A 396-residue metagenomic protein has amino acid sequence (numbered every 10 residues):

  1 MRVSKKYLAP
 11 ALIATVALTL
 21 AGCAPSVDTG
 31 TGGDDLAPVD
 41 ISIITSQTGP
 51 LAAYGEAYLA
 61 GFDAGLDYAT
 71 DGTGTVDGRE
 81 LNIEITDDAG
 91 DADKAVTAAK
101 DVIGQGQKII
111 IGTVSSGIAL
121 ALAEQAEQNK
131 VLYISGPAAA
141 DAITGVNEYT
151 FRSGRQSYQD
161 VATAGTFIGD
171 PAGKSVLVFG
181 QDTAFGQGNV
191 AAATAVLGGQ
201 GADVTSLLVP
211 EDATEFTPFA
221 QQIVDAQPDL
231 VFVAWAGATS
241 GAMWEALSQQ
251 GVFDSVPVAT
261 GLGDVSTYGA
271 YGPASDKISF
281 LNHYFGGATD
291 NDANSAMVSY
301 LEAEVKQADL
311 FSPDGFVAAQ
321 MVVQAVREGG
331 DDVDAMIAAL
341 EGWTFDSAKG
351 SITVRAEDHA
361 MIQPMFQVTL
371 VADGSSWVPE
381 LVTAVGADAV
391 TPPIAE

Functional and structural regions predicted by a protein language model:
M1-D40, D71, T391, A395-E396: Short, low-complexity disordered leader/linker segments with a strong preference for bacterial N-terminal type II
T29, Y54-A57, Y68, G72-T144 (+3 more regions): Beta-alpha junction/loop-to-helix N-cap segments that form part of ligand/metal-binding clefts
G30-G65, E84-D93, V114-G117, G180-Q187 (+2 more regions): Extracytoplasmic "Venus flytrap"
T97, A140-A142, E148-Q250, G287-S295: Extracellular/periplasmic Venus flytrap/periplasmic-binding protein
V102-V114, I134-G136, S175-G180, Q227-G237 (+3 more regions): Periplasmic-binding protein-like
T194, G237-S240, T289-G342: Extracellular/periplasmic ligand-binding modules, especially the Venus flytrap/periplasmic-binding
L247-F316, T383-A395: Extracellular/periplasmic periplasmic-binding protein-like sensory domains
A303-D309, V323-V378: Segments of small-molecule ligand-sensing domains
